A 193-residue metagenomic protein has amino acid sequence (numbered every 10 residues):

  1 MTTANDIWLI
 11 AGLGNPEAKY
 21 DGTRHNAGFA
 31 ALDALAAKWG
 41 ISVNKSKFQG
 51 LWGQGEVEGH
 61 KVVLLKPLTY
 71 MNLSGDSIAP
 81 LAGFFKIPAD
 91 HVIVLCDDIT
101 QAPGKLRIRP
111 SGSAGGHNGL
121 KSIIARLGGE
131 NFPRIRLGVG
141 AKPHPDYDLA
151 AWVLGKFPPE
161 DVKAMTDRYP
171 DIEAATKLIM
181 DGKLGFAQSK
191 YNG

Functional and structural regions predicted by a protein language model:
M1-S111, K121-I135, K142-D148, G155 (+2 more regions): Nucleotide and nucleotide-moiety/phosphate-recognizing core
G115-G119: Hydrophobic alpha-helical segments within soluble ligand-binding/sensing domains
